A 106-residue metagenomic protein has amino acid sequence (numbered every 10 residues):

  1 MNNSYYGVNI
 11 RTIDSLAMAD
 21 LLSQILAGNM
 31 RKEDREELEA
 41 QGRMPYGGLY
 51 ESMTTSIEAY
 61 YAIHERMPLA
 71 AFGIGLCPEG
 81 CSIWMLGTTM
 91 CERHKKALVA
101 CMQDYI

Functional and structural regions predicted by a protein language model:
N2-M30: A short beta-loop-alpha structural element at the N-terminal edge of CoA-dependent acyl/N-acetyltransferase catalytic
G7-N9, A59, G80: A residue-level signal for beta-strand positions that form part of recognition/binding surfaces within mature
I13-L16, E65, T89: Short, solvent-exposed coil/turn elements at secondary-structure transition points
N29, E33-E37, A70: Intrinsically disordered, low-complexity terminal regulatory regions
E37-E58: Active-site rim helix/loop that mediates acceptor-substrate recognition in acyltransferases
T55-G75: Conserved beta-hairpin
E79-I106: Acyl-donor binding region in acyl/amide transferases
